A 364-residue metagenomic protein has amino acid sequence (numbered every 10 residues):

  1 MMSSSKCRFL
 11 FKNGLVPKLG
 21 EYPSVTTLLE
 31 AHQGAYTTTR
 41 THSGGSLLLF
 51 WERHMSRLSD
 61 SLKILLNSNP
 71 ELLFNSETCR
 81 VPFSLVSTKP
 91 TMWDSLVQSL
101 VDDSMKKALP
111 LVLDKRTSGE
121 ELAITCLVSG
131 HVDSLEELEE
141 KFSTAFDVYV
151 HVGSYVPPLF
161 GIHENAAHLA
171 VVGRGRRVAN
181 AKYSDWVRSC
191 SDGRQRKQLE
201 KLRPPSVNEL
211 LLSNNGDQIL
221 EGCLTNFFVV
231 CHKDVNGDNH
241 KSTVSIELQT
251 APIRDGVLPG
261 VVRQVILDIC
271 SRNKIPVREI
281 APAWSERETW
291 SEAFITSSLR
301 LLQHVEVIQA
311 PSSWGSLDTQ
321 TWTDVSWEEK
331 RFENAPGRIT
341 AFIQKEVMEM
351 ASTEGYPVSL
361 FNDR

Functional and structural regions predicted by a protein language model:
M1-L210, N215, N236, H240 (+1 more regions): Conserved alpha/beta cores of soluble small-molecule-handling proteins
S184, N215, I219-G222, V257-L258: Short, contiguous, pocket-lining structural segments that sit at or immediately flank catalytic/ligand-binding sites
N208, C223, G260: Gly/Ser-rich catalytic serine loop of serine hydrolases
Q218-I253: Glycine- and Gly-Pro-enriched alpha-helical subdomains that act as flexible, kink-prone "lid/hinge" or packing modules
E247, A251, D255-P259, L267-S271: A contiguous pocket-lining binding segment that forms or flanks enzyme active sites
